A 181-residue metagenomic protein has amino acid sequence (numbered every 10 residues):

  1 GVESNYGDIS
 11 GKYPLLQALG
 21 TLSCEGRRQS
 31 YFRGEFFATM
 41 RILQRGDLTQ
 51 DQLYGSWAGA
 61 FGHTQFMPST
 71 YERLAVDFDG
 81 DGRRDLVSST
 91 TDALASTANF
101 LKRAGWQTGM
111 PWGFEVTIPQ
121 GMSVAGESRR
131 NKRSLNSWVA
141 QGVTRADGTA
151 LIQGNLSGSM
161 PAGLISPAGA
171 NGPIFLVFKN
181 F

Functional and structural regions predicted by a protein language model:
G1-L164: Catalytic glycan-binding domains that act on GlcNAc-containing polysaccharides
I174-N180: Terminal end segments
